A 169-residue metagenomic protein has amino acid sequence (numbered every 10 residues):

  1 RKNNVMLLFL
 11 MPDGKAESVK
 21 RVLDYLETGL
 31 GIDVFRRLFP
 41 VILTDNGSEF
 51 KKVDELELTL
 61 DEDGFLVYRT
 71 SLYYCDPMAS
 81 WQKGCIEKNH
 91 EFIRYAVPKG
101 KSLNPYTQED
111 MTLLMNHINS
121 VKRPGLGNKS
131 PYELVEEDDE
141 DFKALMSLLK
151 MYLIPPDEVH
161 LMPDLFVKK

Functional and structural regions predicted by a protein language model:
R1, Y25, E57-D61: Short, solvent-exposed amphipathic alpha-helical segments in soluble enzyme and RNA/protein-processing domains
N3, L8-D33: Active-site beta-loop-alpha junctions of metal-dependent nucleic acid enzymes, especially the RNase H-like/DDE
L7-L10, V41-D45: Short, conserved beta-strand edge motifs with alternating hydrophobic and charged residues
S18, F50-V53: Extracytoplasmic/secreted cell-surface and envelope-processing proteins
D33-L38, F65-R69: Short helix-terminating capping/connector loops at secondary-structure junctions
F35, I42-L43, E49: A contiguous pocket-lining binding segment that forms or flanks enzyme active sites
T44-N46, V53, L60, F65-V67 (+2 more regions): RNase H-like two-metal-ion nuclease catalytic core shared by retroviral integrases and related mobile-element nucleases
K99-K169: C-terminal domain-tail junction helix/linker
